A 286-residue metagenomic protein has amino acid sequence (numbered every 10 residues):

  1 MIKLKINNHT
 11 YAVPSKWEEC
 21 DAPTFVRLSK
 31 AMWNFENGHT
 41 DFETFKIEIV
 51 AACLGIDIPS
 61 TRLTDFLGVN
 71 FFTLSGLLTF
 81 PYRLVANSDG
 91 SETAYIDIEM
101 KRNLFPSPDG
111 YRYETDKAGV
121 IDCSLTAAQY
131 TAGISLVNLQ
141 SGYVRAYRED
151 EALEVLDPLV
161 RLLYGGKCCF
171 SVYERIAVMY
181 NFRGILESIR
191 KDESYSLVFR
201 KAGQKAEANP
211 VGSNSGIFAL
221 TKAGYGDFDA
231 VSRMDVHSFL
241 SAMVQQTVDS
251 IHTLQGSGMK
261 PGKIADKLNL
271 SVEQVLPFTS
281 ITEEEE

Functional and structural regions predicted by a protein language model:
M1-K263, N269-E286: An amphipathic, hydrophobic-aromatic interaction surface with interspersed Lys/Arg that forms lipid/phosphate-bearing
